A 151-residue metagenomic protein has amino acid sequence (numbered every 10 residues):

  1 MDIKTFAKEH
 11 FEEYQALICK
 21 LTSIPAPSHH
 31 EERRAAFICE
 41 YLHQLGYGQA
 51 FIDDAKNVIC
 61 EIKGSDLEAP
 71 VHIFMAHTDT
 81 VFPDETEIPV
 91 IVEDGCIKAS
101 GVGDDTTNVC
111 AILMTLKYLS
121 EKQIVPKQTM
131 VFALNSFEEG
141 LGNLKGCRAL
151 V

Functional and structural regions predicted by a protein language model:
D2-K98: Acidic/His- and Gly-rich active-site-bordering loop/insert found across diverse amide/peptide-bond hydrolases
S100-G103: Loop-rich non-cytosolic ectodomains and luminal regions
D105-V151: Acidic/histidine-rich catalytic neighborhood of metal-dependent amide-processing enzymes
